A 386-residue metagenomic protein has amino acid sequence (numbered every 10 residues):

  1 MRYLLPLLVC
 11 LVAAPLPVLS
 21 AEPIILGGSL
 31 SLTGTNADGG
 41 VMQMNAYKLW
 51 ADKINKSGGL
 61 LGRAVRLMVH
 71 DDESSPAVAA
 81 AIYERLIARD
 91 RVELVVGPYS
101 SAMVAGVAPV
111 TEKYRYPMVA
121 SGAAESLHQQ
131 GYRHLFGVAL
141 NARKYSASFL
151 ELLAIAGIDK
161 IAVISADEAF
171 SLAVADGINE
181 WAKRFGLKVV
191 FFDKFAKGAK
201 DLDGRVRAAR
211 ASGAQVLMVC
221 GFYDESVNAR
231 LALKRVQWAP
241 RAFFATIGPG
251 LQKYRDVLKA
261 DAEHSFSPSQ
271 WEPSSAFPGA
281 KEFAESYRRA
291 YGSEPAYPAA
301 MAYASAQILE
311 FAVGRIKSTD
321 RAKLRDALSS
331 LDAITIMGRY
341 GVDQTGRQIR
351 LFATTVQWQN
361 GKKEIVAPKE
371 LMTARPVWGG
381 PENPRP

Functional and structural regions predicted by a protein language model:
L4-L8, L19-P386: Extracytosolic ligand-binding ectodomains
A13-P15: N-terminal signal peptide c-region/cleavage motif recognized by signal peptidases
